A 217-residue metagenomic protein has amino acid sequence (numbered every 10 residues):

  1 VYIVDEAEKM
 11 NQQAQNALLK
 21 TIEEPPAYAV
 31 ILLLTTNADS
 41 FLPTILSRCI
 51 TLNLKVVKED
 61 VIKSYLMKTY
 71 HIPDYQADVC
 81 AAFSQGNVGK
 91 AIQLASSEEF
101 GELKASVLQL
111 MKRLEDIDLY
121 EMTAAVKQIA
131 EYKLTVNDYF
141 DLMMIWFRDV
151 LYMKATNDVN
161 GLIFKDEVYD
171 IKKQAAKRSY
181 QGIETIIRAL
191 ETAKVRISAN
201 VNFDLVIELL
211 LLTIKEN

Functional and structural regions predicted by a protein language model:
V1-M10: Conserved P-loop NTPase "ATPase switch" module shared by AAA+ and STAND
V4, L18-L19, T35: Hydrophobic residues in beta-strands of the RecA-like P-loop NTPase core, especially within AAA+ ATPase
K9-M10, E24, S40: Residues immediately C-terminal
M10-N16: Conserved ATPase-coupling elements of RecA-like P-loop NTPase cores
N16-V30: Conserved catalytic/switch belt of AAA+ P-loop NTPases
A27-V30, T36-L142, W146, V150-N217: Charged, glycine-rich active-site and insertion segments that engage polyanionic ligands
